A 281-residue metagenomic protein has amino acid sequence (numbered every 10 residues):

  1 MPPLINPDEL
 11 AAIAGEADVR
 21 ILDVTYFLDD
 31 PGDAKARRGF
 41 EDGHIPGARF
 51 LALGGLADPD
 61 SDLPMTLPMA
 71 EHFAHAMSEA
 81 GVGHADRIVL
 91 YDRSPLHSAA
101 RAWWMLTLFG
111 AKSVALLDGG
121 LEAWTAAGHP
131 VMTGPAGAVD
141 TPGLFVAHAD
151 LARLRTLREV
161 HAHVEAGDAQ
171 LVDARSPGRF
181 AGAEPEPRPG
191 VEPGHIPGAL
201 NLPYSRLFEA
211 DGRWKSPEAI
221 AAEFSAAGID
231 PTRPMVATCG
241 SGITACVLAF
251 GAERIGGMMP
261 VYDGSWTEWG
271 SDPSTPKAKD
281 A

Functional and structural regions predicted by a protein language model:
M1-A281: Cytosolic catalytic domains that perform sulfur/thiol-centered chemistry
